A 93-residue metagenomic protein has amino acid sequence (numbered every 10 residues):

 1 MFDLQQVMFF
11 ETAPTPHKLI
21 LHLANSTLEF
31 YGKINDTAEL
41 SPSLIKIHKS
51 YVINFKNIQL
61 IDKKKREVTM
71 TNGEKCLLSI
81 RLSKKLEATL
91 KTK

Functional and structural regions predicted by a protein language model:
M1-T71: Conserved binding/recognition cores within well-folded domains
E29, Q59-L60, E74-K75, I80 (+1 more regions): Charge-rich, low-complexity amphipathic helices in intrinsically disordered tails/linkers adjacent to domains
S41, L78, S83-K93: Acidic, Ser/Thr- and proline-rich intrinsically disordered linker/docking segments of eukaryotic scaffolds
K64-T71, C76-K85: Long hydrophobic alpha-helical segments typical of transmembrane helices together with their membrane-interfacial
